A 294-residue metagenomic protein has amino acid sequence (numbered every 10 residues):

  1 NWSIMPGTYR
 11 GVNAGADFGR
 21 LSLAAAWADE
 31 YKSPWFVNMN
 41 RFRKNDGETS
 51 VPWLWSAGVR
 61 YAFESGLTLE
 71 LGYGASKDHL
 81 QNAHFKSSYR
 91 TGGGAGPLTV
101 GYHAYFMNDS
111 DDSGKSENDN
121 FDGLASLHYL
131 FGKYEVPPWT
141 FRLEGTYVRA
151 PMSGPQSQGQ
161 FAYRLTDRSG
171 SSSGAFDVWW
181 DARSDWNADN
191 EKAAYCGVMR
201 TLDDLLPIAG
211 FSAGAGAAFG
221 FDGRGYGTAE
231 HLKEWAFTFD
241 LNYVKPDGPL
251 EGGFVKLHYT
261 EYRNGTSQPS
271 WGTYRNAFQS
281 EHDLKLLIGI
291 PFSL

Functional and structural regions predicted by a protein language model:
N1, L23-D29, A57, S65-K77 (+4 more regions): Transmembrane beta-strand segments that form the barrel wall of outer-membrane beta-barrel proteins
N1-N40, Y61-L67, L143, Y147: Outer membrane beta-barrel
W2-G7, Y31-S33, T49-V51, Y73-H84 (+2 more regions): Solvent-exposed loop/turn segments connecting transmembrane beta-strands in outer-membrane beta-barrel proteins
G15-F18, W27, R60-F63, Y89-G93 (+6 more regions): Residue-level signature of outer-membrane beta-barrel architecture
R20, Y61-G66, G92-V100, P137-P138 (+3 more regions): Short loop/turn motifs that connect adjacent beta-strands in outer-membrane beta-barrel proteins
A24-S50, A95-D185, Y259-L284: Outer-membrane beta-barrel translocator/channel fold
A57, C196, Q279-L294: Outer-membrane beta-barrel "beta-signal"
Q156-P246: C-terminal structural cap/anchor segments
